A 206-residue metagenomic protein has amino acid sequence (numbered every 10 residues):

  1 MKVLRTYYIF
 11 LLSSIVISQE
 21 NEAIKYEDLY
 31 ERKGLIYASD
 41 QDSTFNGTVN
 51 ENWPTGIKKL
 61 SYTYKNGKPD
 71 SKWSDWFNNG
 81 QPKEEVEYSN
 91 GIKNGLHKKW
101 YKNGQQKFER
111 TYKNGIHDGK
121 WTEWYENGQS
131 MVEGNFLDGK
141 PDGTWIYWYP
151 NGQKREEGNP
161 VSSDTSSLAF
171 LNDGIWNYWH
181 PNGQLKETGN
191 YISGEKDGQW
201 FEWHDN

Functional and structural regions predicted by a protein language model:
M1-E22: Bacterial Sec-dependent N-terminal signal peptides
V16-N206: Glycine/tyrosine- and acidic-biased, solvent-exposed loop/turn segments at the edges of beta-strands
